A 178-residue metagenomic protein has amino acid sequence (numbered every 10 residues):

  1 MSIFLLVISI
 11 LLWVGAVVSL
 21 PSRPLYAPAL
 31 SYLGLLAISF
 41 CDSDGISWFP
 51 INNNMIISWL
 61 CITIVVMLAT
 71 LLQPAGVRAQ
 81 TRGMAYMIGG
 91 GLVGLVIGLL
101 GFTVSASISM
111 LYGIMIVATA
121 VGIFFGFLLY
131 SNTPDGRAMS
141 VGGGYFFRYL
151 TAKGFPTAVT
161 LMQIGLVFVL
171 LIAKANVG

Functional and structural regions predicted by a protein language model:
M1-S19, G89-V96: Small-residue-enriched transmembrane helix starts and helix-helix packing motifs in multi-pass inner-membrane proteins
L12-S22, M67-A79, F127, S131: C-terminal ends of transmembrane helices
W13-S31, I97-I108: Transmembrane alpha-helix interface/packing and boundary motifs in multi-pass membrane proteins, characterized by
P21-L33, Q80-G90, S109-G113: Short, non-helical or kinked segments that cap or interrupt transmembrane helices
L30-W48, G94-S105, V121: Interfacial segments of multi-pass membrane proteins
C61-T103: Helix-adjacent hinge/juxtasegments
D135-A158: Interfacial loop-to-transmembrane junctions
G165-G178: Juxtamembrane boundary at the C-terminal end of a transmembrane helix
